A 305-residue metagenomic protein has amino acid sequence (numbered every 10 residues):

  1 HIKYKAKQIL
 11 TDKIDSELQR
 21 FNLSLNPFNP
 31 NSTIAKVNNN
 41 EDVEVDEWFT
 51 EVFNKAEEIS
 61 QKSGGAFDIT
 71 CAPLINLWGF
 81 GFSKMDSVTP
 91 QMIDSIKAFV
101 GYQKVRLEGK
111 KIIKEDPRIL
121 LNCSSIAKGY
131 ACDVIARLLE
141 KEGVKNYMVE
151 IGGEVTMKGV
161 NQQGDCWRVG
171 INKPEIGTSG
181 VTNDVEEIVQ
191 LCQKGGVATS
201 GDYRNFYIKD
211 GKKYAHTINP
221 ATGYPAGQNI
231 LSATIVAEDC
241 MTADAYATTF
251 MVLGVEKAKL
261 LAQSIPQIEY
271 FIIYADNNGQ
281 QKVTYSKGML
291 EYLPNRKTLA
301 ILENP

Functional and structural regions predicted by a protein language model:
H1-P305: Mature catalytic core of soluble alpha/beta enzymes
